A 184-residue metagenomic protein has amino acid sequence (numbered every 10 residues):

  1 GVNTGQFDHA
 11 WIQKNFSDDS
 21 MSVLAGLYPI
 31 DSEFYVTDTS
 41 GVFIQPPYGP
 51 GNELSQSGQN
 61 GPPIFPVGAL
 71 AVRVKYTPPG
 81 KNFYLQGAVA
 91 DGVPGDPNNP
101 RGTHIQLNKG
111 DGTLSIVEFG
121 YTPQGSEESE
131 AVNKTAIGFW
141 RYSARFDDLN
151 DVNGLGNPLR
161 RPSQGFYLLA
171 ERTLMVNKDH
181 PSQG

Functional and structural regions predicted by a protein language model:
G1-G92: Outer membrane beta-barrel
T4-D8, P66-L70, D111-S115, P162-L168: Residues that define the transmembrane beta-barrel architecture of outer-membrane proteins
A10, K14, V72-Y76, G87-V89 (+2 more regions): Feature captures outer-membrane beta-barrel proteins of Gram-negative bacteria and organelles
S17-S20, P79-N82, Q124-K134, M175-G184: Short loop/turn motifs that connect adjacent beta-strands in outer-membrane beta-barrel proteins
Y28-I30, A90-G92, G138-A144, T173: Outer-membrane beta-barrel pore domains and translocons
V36-G41, P97-T103, F146-G154: Outer-membrane beta-barrel translocator domains and adjoining extracellular loop/strand segments of Gram-negative
S57-N60, P100-N108, N153-P158: Extracellular loop and loop/strand-boundary signature of outer-membrane beta-barrel proteins
A131, I137-F139, D148-G184: Outer-membrane beta-barrel pore domains
